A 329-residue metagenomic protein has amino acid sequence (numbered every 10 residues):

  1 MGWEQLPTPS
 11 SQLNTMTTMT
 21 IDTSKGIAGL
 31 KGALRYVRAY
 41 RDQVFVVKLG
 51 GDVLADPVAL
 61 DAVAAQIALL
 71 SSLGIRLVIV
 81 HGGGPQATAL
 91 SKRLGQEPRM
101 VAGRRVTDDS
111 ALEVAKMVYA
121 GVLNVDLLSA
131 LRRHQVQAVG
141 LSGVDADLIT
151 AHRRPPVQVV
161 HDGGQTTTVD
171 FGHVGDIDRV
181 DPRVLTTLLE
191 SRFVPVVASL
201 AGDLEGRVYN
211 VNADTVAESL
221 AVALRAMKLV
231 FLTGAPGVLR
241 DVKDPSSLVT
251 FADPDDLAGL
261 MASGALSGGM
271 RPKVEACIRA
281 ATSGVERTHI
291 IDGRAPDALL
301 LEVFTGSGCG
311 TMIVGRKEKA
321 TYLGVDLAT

Functional and structural regions predicted by a protein language model:
Q12-R294, L301, S307, G315-T329: Nucleotide/pyrophosphate-binding catalytic subdomain
G310: A residue-level signal for beta-strand positions that form part of recognition/binding surfaces within mature
